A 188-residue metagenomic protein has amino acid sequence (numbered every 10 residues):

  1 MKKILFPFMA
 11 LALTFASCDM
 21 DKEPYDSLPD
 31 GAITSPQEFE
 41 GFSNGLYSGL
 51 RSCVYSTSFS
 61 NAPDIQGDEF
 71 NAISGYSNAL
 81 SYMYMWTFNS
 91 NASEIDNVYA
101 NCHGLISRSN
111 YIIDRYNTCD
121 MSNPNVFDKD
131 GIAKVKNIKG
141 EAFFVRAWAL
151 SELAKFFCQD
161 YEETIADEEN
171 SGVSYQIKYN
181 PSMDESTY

Functional and structural regions predicted by a protein language model:
M1-P29: Bacterial Sec-dependent N-terminal signal peptides
C18-Q66: Membrane-proximal, proline-rich intrinsically disordered regions
P36, S60-S90, N180: A structural signal for short, hydrophobic/glycine-enriched beta-strand patches
R51, P181-Y188: Short, intrinsically disordered, charge-balanced linker/junction segments flanking boundaries in proteins
R51-S56, A72, A149-D160: Secretory-pathway/luminal and periplasmic proteins that interact with or process carbohydrate-rich
A79-F157, E185-S186: Conserved, well-structured interaction surfaces
Y161-Y179: Short, flexible, mixed-charge acidic loops at enzyme active sites
